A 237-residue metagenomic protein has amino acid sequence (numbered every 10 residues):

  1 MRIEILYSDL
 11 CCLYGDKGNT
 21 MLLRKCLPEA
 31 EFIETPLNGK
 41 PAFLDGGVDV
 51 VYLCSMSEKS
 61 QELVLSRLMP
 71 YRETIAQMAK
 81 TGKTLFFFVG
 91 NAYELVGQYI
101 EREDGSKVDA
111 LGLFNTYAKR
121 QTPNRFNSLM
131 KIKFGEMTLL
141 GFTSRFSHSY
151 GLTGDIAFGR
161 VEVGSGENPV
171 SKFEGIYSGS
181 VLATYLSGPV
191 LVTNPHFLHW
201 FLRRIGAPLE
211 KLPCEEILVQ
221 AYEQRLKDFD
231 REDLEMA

Functional and structural regions predicted by a protein language model:
M1, A30, T84, D109 (+2 more regions): A structural micro-motif
M1-Q77, V192-A237: N-terminal beta1-alpha1 cap of cysteine-dependent amidohydrolase-like domains
I5, F32-E34, L113, G141-T143 (+1 more regions): Conserved beta-strand scaffold positions in the cores of enzyme catalytic domains, especially in NTP/NDP-utilizing
V50-C54, F87, A183-Y185: Structural motif
S57-K133: Cysteine-nucleophile active-site neighborhood
E58-K59, Y93-L95, H148-Y150, V190-V192: Glycine-rich nucleotide phosphate-binding loop and flanking beta-alpha elements of Rossmann-like dinucleotide-binding
E103-G175: Pocket-forming structural segment of enzyme catalytic cores
N168-A207: A glycine-centered loop/beta-turn motif at secondary-structure junctions
